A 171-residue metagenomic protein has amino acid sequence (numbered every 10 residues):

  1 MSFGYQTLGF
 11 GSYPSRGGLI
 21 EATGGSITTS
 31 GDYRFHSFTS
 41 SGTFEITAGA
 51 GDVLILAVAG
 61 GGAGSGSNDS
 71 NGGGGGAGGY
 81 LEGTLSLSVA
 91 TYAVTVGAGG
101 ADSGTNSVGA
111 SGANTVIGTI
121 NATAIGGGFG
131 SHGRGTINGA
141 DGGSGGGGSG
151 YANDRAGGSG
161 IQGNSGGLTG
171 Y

Functional and structural regions predicted by a protein language model:
M1-L56, T84-S88, A93, G163: Enriched but not universal
F3, L19, S26, H36 (+6 more regions): N-terminal hydrophobic or amphipathic segments with adjacent small-residue motifs that include Sec signal peptides
G11, S41, G127-G130, L168: Short, solvent-exposed coil/turn elements at secondary-structure transition points
S30-D32, S37-E45, V58-G118, G146: Glycine-rich strand-loop-strand elements at beta-sheet edges
F35, A122-A124, G170: Short, isolated positions in well-ordered beta-strands
G100-G157, G163-G166: Acidic, low-complexity glycine/serine/threonine-rich segments
